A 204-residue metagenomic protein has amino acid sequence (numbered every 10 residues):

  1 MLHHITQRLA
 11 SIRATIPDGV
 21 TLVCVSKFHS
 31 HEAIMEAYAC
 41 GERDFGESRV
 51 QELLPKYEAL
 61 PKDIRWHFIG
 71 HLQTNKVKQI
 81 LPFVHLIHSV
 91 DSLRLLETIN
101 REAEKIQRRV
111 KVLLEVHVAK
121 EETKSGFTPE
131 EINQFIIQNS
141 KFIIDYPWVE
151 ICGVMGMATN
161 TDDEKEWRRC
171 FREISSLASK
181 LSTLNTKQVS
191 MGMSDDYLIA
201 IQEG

Functional and structural regions predicted by a protein language model:
M1-D195, E203: Conserved alpha/beta-domain cores
